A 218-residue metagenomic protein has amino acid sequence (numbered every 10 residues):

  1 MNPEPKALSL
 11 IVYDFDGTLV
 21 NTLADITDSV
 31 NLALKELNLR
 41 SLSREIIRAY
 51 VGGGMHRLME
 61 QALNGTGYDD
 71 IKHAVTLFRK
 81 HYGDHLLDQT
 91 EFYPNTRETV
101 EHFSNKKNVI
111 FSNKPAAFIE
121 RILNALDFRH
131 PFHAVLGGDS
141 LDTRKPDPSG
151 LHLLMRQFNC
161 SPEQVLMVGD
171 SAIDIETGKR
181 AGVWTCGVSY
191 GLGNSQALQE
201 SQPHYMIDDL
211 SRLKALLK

Functional and structural regions predicted by a protein language model:
M1-S9, E45, E120-K218: Asp-based, Mg2+/Mn2+-dependent phosphohydrolase catalytic module
N2-A49: Active-site neighborhood of HAD-like aspartate-dependent phosphohydrolases
A7, D84-I110, A116-E120, P148: Short, acidic loop-to-helix structural element flanking the phosphoryl-transfer center in phosphate-processing enzymes
T27, N31, R44, R48 (+5 more regions): An amphipathic alpha-helix signature
A33-L34, G54-Y68, I122, L154-M155: Helix-loop "lid/cap" segments that line or gate small-molecule binding pockets
K35-R40, T66-D69, D127-P131, N159-C160: Short helix-capping segments at alpha-helix termini
E60-E101: Metal-dependent phosphoesterase signature
